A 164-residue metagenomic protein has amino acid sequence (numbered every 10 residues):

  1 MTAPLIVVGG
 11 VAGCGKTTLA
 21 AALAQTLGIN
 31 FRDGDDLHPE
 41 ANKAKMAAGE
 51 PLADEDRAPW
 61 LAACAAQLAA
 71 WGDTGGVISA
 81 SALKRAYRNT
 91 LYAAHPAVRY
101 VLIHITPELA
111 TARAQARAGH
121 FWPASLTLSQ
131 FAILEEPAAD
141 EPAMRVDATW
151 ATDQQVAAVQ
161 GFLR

Functional and structural regions predicted by a protein language model:
L5: Walker A (P-loop) ATP-phosphate-binding motif of ABC ATPase nucleotide-binding domains
V8: Hydrophobic anchor at the beta1->P-loop junction of P-loop NTPases
A12: The conserved Walker
K16: Conserved lysine of the Walker
A21-A63: Conserved substrate/cofactor phosphate-moiety recognition/catalytic segment in nucleotide-dependent phosphotransferases
E55-H95, I103, P107: Glycine-rich phosphate-binding loop used to anchor ATP phosphates in small-molecule kinases, encompassing both
E108-R113: Switch/connector loops and helix/strand junctions flanking conserved nucleotide-binding motifs in nucleotide-processing
A116-A158: Small-molecule kinase domains that catalyze NTP-dependent phosphoryl transfer to phosphate-bearing small molecules
